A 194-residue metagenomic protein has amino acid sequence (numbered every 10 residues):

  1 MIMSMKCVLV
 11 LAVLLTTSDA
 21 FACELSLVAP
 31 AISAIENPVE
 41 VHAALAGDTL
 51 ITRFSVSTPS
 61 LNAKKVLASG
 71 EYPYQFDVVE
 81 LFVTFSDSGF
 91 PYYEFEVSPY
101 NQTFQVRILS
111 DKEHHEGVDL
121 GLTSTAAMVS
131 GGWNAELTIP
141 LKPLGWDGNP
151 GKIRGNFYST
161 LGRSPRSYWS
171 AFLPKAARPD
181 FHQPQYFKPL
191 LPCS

Functional and structural regions predicted by a protein language model:
M1-V8: Bacterial N-terminal signal peptides that target proteins for export
S4, S18-A20: Mature extracytoplasmic/luminal segments of secretory-pathway proteins
V8-T17: Bacterial N-terminal signal peptides
A20-S194: Structural preference for beta-rich elements and adjacent junctions enriched in aromatics
